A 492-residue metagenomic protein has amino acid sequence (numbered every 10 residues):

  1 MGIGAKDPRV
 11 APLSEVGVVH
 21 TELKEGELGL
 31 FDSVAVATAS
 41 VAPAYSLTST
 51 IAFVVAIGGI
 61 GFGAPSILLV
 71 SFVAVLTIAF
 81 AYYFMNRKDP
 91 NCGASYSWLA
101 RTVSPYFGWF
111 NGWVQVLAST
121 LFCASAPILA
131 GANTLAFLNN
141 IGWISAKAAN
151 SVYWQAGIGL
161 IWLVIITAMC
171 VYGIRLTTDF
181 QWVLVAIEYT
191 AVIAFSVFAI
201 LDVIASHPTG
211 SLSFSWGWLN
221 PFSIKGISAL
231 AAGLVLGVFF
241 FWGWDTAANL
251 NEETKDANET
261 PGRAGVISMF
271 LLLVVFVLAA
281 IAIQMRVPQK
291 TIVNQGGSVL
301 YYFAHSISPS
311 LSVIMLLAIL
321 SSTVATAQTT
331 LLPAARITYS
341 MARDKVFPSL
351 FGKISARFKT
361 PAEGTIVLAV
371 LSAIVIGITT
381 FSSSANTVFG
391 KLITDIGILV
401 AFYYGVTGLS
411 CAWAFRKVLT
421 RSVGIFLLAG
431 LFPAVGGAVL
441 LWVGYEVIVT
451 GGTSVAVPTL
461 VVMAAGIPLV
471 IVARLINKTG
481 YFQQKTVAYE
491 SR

Functional and structural regions predicted by a protein language model:
M1-F62, V75-L76, F80, R474-R492: Membrane-interface "cap" regions at the ends of multi-pass membrane proteins
V19, A64-P65, G142-W154, V183-V313 (+1 more regions): Helix-loop-helix junctions that connect adjacent transmembrane segments in multi-pass membrane transporters
S46-N150, W154, S268-V274, T459-I467: Extracellular loop-to-transmembrane helix junctions
T50, S66, G390, T394-V400 (+1 more regions): A generic transmembrane alpha-helix motif of multi-pass inner-membrane proteins
S97-A100, I128-Q155, A186, A191-A194 (+4 more regions): Helix-loop-helix connectors at the membrane interface of multi-pass transporters/channels
S97-L99, S104, A136-A146, A264-L331 (+1 more regions): TM-loop-TM module centered on a large, flexible mid-protein loop between adjacent transmembrane helices in multi-pass
V114-G131, F241, D245-T254, S310-S349 (+2 more regions): Membrane-helix boundary/coupling elements in multi-pass transport proteins
W154-P208, G265-F270, L399-F402, L428-V435 (+1 more regions): Membrane-interface loop-to-helix entry segments
